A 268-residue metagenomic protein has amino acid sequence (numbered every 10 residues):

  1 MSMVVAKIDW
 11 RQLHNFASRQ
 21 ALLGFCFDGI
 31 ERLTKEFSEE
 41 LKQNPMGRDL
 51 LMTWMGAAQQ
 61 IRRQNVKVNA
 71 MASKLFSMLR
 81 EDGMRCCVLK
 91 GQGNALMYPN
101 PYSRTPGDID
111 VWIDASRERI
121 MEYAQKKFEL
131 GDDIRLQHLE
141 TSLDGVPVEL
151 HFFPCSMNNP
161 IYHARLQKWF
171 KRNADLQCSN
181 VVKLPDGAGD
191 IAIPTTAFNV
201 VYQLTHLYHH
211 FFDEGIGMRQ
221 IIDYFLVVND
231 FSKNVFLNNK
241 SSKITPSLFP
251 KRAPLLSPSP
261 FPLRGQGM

Functional and structural regions predicted by a protein language model:
M1-G107, W112-K240, M268: Conserved NTP-donor binding/palm subdomain of two-metal-ion nucleotidyltransferases/polymerases, i.e., the charged
S241-S242, F261: Intrinsic disorder
T245-P246: Cationic, amphipathic, low-complexity segments that mediate targeting or membrane/lipid association
K251-A253, L263-Q266: Glycine-biased, low-complexity coil/linker segments
L256-P258: Hydrophobic alpha-helical signal peptides and transmembrane signal-/tail-anchor segments that drive secretory-pathway
